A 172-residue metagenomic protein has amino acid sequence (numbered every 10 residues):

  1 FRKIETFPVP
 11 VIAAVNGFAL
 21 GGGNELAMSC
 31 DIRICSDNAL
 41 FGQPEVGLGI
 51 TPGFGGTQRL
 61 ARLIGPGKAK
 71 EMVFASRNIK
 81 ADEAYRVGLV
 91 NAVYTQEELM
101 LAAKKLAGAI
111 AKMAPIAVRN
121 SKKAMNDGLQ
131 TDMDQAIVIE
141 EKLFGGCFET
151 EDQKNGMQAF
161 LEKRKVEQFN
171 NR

Functional and structural regions predicted by a protein language model:
R2-I116, E149-T150, N155-Q158: Crotonase-fold acyl-CoA enzyme core
A69, M133, F144: Acidic, amphipathic alpha-helical patches
M125-T131: Short, charged, surface-exposed hinge/linker loops at domain edges that act as mobile lids or interdomain connectors
D132-I137, N171: Short beta-strand->loop
Q158-R172: Terminal low-complexity tails and localization/encapsulation signals of metabolic enzymes
